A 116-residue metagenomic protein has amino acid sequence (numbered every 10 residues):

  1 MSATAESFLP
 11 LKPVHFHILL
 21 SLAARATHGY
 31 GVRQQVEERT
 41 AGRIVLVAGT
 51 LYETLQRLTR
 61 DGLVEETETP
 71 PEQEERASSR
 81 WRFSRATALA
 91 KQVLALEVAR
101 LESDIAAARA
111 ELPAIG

Functional and structural regions predicted by a protein language model:
M1-S2: Long, low-complexity, charged/polar intrinsically disordered regions in eukaryotic proteins
E6-T50: N-terminal helix-turn-helix DNA-binding core of bacterial DNA-binding proteins
K12, S84-T87: Residue-level signal for threonine
G29, R43, T67-P70, W81-F83: A short, glycine- and basic residue-enriched loop/turn that sits immediately adjacent to a domain's principal
L51-D61: Basic amphipathic alpha-helical segments that dock to polyanions
T59-A77, R85: Beta-hairpin "wing" of winged helix-turn-helix
A88-G116: Amphipathic alpha-helical dimerization/coiled-coil segments that flank or bridge DNA-binding/regulatory modules
